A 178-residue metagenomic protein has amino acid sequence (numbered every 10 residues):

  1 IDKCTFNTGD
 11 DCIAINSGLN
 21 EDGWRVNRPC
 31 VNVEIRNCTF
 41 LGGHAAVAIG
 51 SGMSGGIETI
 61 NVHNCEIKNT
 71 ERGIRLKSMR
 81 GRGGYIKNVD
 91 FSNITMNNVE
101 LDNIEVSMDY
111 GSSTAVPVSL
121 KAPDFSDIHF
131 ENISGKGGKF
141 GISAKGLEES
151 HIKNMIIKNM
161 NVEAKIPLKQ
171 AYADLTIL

Functional and structural regions predicted by a protein language model:
I1-L178: Extracellular/periplasmic carbohydrate-active domains that bind, remodel, or depolymerize complex polysaccharides
